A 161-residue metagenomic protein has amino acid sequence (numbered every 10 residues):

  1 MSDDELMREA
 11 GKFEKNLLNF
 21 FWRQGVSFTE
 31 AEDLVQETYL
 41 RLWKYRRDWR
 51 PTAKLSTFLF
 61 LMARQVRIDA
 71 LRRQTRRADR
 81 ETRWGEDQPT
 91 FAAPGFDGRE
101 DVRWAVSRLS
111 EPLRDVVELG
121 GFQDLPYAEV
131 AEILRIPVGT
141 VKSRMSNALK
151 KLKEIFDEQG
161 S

Functional and structural regions predicted by a protein language model:
M1-N19, E32, W43, R114: A short, charge-rich alpha-helical start-of-domain segment used by transcription regulators
K15, R47-L61, V138: Short, aromatic/basic-enriched loop-to-helix "N-cap" motif that marks the start of an alpha-helix at regulatory
L17, F21, A31-L42, M62 (+3 more regions): Short, small-hydrophobic-rich alpha-helical interface motif
V26, Y39-K54, R73-Q74: Sigma70-family region 2
D48-R50, L61-T82, N147: Arg/Lys-rich amphipathic alpha helix in sigma70-family domain 2
R64, I68, L134-S161: DNA-recognition helix of helix-turn-helix
D69, R77-V106: Internal acidic/polar
V116-G120: A short pre-motif secondary-structure segment
